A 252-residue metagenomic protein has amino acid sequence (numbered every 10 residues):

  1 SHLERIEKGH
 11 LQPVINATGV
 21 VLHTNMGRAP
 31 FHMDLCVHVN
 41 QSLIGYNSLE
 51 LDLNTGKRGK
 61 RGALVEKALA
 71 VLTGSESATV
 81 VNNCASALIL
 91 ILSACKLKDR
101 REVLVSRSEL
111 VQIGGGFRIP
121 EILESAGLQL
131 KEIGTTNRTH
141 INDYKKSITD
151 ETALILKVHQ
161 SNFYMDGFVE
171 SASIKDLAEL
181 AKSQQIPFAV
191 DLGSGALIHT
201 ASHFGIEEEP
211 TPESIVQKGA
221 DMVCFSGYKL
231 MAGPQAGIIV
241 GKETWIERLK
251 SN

Functional and structural regions predicted by a protein language model:
S1-R5: Long amphipathic alpha-helical segments
K8, L53-N252: Conserved PLP-enzyme active-site core in the AAT-like
G9-V20: Coiled-coil termination/hinge junctions
L11, G45-N47, E208: Generic structural motif recognizing short loop/turn segments at the entrances and edges of beta-strands
A17-T18, A29-N54: Glycine-rich phosphate-binding segment of PLP-dependent enzymes
V20-R28, Y228-K229: Conserved phosphate/anionic-ligand binding catalytic regions in large, soluble enzymes, centered on
H23, P30, V158-Q160: A broad, low-amplitude sensor of folded, mature protein cores
